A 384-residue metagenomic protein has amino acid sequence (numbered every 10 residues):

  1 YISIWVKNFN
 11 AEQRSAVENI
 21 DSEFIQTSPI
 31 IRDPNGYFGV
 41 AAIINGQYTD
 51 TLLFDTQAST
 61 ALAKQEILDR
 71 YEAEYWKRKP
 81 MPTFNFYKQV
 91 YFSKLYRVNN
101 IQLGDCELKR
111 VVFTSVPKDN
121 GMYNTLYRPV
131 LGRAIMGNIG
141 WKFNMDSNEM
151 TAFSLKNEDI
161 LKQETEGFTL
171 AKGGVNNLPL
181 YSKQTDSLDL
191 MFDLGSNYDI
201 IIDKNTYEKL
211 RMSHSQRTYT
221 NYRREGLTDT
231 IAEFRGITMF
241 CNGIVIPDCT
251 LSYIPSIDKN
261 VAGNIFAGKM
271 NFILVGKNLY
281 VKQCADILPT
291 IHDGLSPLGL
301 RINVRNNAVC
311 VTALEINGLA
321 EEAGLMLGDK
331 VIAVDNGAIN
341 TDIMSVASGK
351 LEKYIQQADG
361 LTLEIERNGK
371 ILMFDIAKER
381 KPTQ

Functional and structural regions predicted by a protein language model:
Y1-Q384: Pepsin/retropepsin-fold aspartyl endopeptidases
